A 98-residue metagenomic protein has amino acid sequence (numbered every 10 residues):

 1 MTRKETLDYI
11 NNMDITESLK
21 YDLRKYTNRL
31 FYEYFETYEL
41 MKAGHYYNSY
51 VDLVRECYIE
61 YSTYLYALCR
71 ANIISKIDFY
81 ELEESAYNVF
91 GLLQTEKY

Functional and structural regions predicted by a protein language model:
M1-Y98: Acidic, Ser/Pro/Thr-rich low-complexity regulatory regions and the short amphipathic helical interaction modules they
